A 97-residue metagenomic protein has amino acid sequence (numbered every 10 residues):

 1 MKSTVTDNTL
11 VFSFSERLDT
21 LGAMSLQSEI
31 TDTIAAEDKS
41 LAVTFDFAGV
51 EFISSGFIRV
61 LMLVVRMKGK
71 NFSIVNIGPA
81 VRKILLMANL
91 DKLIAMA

Functional and structural regions predicted by a protein language model:
M1-S28, F47: STAS-typified acidic loop motif
S3, K92-A97: Short hydrophobic/aromatic patches at helix-to-coil boundaries
T20-I94: Amphipathic alpha-helical interaction surfaces in cytosolic regulatory modules
